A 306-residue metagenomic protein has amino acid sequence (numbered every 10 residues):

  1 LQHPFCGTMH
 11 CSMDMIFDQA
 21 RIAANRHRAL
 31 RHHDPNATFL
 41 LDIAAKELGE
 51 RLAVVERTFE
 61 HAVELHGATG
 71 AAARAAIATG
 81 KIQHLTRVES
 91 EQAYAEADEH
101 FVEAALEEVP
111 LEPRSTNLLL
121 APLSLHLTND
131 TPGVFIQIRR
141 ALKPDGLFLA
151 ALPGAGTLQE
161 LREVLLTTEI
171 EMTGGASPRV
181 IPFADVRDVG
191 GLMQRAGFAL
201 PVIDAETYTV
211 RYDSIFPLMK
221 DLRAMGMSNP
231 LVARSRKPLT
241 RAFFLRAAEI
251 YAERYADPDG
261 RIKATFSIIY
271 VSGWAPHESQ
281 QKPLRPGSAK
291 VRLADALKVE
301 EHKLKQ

Functional and structural regions predicted by a protein language model:
H3: Cationic, low-complexity basic patches in intrinsically disordered or flexible, solvent-exposed regions
S12-E60: Class I SAM-dependent methyltransferase Rossmann-like catalytic core, especially the SAM/SAH-binding loop
G49-L118, P132-I136: Class I SAM-dependent methyltransferase SAM/SAH-binding core
L123-L127: Short catalytic micro-motifs in class I SAM-dependent methyltransferases
P132-L147: A short glycine-rich, Lys/Arg-flanked "PGG" loop and its adjoining helix->strand segment in the class I
L149-P217, M225-P238: Conserved catalytic/acceptor-binding region of the Class I
A196, F216-Q306: C-terminal lobe and adjacent flexible extensions of AdoMet/dcAdoMet transferase-like proteins
